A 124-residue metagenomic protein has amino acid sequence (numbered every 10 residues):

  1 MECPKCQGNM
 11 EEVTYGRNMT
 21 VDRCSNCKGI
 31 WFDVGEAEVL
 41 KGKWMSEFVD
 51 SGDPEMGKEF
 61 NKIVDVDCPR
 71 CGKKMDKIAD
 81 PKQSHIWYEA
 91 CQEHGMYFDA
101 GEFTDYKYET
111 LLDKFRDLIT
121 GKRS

Functional and structural regions predicted by a protein language model:
M1-D22: The feature marks the first
C3-C6, C24-C27, C68-C71, C91: Short cysteine-rich clusters marking metal-coordination/redox-active sites
K5, N9, M96, E102 (+1 more regions): Non-ligating segments of multi-cofactor redox enzymes
N9-E12, I30-D33, K74-K77, Y97: Secreted/processed peptides and extracellular or luminal domains of membrane proteins
V13-G16, V34-A37, I78-P81, G101-E102: Short Cys/His-rich "knuckle" micro-motifs
G29-S46, G95-L111: Short metal-binding segments enriched for Cys and/or His
W44-G57, Y108-R123: Short amphipathic alpha-helical linker/capping segments at the junctions of internal repeats and modular domains
S51-A100: Short, solvent-exposed interaction modules
